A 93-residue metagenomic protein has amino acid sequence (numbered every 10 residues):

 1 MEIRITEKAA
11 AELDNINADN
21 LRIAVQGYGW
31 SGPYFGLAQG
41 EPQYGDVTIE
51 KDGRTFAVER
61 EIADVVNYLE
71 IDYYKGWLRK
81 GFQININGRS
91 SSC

Functional and structural regions predicted by a protein language model:
M1-C93: Domain-level signature for proteins that mediate thiol-based redox and metal-cofactor handling
